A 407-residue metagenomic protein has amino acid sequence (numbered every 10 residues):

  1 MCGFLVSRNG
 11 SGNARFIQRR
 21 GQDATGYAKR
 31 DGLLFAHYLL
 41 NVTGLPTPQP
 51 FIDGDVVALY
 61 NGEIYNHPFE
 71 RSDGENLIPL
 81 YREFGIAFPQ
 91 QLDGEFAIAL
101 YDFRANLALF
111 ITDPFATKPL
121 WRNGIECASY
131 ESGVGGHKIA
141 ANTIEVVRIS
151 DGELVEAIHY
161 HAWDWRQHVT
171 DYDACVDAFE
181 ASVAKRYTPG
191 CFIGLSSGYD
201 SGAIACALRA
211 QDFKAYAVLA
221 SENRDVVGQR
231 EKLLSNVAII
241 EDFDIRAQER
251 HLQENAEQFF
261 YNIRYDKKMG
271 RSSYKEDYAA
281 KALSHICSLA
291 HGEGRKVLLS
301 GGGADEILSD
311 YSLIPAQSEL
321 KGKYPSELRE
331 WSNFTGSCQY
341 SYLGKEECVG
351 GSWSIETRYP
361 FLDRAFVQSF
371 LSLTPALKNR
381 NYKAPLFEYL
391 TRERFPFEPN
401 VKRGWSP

Functional and structural regions predicted by a protein language model:
M1-R250, N255, N262: Cysteine-centered catalytic environments shared across enzyme families
V56, A282, R358: Glycine/small-residue-rich pyrophosphate-binding loop that anchors the diphosphate of NDP-sugar donors
E95, D177, A280-A282, F334 (+1 more regions): Short, motif-level signal for alpha-helix interfacial/capping segments enriched in acidic residues and aromatics/proline
Y187-P189, A290-R295: Glycine-rich phosphate-binding loop signature in dinucleotide/nucleotide-binding domains
C191-I193, K296-G301: Short glycine-rich phosphate-binding loop at a beta-alpha junction
S221-C287, L313-K323, S354, S372-L377: ATP-dependent adenylate-handling ligase core
E276-G292, S332, G336, G350: A conserved donor-nucleotide-binding helix/loop in the catalytic core of Leloir-type glycosyltransferases
L298-G322, G336-P407: Mid-to-C-terminal catalytic subdomains of enzymes that bind/position adenosyl phosphate moieties or nucleic-acid
